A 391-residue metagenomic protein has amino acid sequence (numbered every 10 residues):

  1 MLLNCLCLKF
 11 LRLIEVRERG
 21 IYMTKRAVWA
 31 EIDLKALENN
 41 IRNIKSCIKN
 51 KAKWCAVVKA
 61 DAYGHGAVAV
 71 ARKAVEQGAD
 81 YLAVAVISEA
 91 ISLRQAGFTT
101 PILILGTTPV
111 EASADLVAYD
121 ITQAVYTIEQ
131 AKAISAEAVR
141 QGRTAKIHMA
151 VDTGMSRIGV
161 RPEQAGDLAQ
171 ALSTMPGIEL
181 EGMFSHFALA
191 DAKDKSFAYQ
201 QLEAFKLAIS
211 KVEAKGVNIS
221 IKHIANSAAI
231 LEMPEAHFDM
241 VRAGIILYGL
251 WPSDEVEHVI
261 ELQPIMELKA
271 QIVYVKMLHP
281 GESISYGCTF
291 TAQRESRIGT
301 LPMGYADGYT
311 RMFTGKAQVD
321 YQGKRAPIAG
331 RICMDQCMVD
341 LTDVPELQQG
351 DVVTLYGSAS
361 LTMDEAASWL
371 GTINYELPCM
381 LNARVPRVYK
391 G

Functional and structural regions predicted by a protein language model:
L2-L3, K59: Intrinsically disordered, low-complexity Ser/Thr/Pro-rich tracts
L3-Y22: Short, Lys/Arg-enriched N-terminal segments with co-localized hydrophobic residues within the first ~10-30 amino acids
T24-E31, E38-N39, A52-H223: Active-site-proximal beta-alpha core segment in soluble small-molecule metabolic enzymes
T24-E38, S46, K53, E89 (+5 more regions): Active-site anion/phosphate-binding pocket segments in diverse small-molecule metabolic enzymes
N43-I48, Q77: A short, Lys/Arg-enriched amphipathic alpha-helix followed by its capping loop at the start of a domain
